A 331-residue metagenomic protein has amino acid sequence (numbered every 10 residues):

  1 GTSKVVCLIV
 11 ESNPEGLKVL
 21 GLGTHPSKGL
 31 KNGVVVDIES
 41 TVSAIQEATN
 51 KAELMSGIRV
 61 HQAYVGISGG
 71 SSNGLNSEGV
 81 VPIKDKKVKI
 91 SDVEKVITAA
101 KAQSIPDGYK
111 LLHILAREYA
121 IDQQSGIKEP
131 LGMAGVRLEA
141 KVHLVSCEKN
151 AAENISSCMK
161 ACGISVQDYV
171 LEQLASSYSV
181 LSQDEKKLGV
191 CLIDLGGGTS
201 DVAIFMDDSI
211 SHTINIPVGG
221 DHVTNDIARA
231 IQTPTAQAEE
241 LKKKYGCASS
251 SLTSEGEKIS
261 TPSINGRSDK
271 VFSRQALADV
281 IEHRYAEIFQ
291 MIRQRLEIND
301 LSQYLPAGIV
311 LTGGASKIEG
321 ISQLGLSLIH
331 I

Functional and structural regions predicted by a protein language model:
G1-K4, I67-S68, L192-T199, F205-D208 (+2 more regions): A short acidic Gly-Thr/Ser loop motif
K4-L192, S209-S211, G220, I231-V280 (+2 more regions): Nucleotide/phosphate-binding catalytic cleft detector across ATP-hydrolyzing and phosphate-transferring enzymes
G74-N76, V202, I321-S322: Short glycine-/acidic-enriched loop or helix-start segments at secondary-structure transitions that form or flank
R284-R293: A general structural motif
Q303, A307, L311-I329: Nucleotide-binding motor/catalytic cores of P-loop/tubulin-like NTPases across gene-expression machines
